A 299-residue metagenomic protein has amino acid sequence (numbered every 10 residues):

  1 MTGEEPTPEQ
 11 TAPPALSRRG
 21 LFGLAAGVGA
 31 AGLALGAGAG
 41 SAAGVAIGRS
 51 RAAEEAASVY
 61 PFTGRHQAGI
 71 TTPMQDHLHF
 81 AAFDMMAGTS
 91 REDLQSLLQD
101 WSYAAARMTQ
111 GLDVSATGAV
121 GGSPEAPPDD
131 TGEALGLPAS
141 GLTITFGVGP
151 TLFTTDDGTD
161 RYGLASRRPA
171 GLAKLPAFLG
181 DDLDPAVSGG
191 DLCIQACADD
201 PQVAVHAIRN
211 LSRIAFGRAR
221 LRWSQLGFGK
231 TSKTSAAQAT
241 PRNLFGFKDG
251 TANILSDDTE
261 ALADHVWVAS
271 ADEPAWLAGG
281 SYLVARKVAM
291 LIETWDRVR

Functional and structural regions predicted by a protein language model:
M1-L16: N-terminal secretory signal peptides
G20-A42, I47, R51-R299: Long, histidine/aromatic-enriched segments associated with O2/redox biology
